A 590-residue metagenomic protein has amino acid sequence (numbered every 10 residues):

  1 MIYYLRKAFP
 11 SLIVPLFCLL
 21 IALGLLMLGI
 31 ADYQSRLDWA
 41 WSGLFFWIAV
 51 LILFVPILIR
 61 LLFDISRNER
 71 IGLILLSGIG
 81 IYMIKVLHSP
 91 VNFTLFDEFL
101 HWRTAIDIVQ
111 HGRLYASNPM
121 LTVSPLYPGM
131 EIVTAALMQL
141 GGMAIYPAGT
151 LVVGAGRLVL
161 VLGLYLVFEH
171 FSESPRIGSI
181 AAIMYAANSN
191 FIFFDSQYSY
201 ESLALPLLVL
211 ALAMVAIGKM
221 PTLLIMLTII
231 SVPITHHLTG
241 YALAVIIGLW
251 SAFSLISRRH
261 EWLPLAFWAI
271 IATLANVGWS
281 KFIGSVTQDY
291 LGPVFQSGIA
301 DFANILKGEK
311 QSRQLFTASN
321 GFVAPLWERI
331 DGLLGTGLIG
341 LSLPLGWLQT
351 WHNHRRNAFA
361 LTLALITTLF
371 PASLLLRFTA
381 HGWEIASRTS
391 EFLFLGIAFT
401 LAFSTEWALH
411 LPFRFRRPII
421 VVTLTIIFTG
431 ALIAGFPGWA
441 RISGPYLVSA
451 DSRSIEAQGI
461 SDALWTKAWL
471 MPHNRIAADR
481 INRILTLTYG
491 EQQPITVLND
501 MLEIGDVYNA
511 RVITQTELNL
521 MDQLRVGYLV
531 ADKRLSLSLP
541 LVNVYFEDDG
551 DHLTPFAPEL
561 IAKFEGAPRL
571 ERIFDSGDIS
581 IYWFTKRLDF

Functional and structural regions predicted by a protein language model:
M1-V86, F590: Start-transfer (signal-anchor) and selected internal transmembrane alpha helices of multi-pass inner/ER membrane
K7-A8, L61-I65, S257-A266, L343-T368: Membrane-interface helix-loop-helix junctions at transmembrane boundaries of multi-pass membrane enzymes, predominantly
C18, E201, F403-F590: Extracytoplasmic
S42-F45, F194, E201, Y241 (+1 more regions): Hydrophobic/aromatic-rich transmembrane helices and adjacent perimembrane loops
V55-L58, S251, R329-R356: Hydrophobic, aromatic-rich transmembrane alpha-helices and their immediate juxtamembrane boundary segments
L61-F63, I71-G72, G80-P206, F392 (+1 more regions): Active-site lumenal/periplasmic loops and adjacent helix-entry segments of GT-C-fold, multi-pass membrane
Q139, A300-I330: Juxtamembrane membrane-water interface segments that cap and precede transmembrane helices
A211-V215, L223-L238: Membrane-interface alpha helices of multi-pass inner-membrane proteins
